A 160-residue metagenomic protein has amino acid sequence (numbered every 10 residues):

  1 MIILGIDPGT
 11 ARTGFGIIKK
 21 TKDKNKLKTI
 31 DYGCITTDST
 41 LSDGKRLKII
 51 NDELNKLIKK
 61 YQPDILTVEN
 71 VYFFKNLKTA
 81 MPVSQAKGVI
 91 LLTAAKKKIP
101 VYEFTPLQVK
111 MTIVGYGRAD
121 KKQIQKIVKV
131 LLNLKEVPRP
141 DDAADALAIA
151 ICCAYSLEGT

Functional and structural regions predicted by a protein language model:
M1-T160: Phosphate- and other anionic-substrate recognition elements at nucleic-acid/protein interfaces
